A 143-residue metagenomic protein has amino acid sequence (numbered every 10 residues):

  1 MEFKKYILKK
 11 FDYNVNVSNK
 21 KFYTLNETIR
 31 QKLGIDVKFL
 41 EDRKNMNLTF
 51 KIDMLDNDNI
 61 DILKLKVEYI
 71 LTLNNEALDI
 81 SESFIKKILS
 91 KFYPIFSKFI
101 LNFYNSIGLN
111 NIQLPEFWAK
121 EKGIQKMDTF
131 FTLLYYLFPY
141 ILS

Functional and structural regions predicted by a protein language model:
M1-K91, S106-F130: N-terminal intrinsically disordered, cationic/polar leader segments that include organellar targeting peptides
N102-F103: Short alpha-helical functional segments enriched in proximate histidine and acidic residues
F130-F131, Y135-Y140: Aromatic (phenylalanine/tyrosine) cluster motif
